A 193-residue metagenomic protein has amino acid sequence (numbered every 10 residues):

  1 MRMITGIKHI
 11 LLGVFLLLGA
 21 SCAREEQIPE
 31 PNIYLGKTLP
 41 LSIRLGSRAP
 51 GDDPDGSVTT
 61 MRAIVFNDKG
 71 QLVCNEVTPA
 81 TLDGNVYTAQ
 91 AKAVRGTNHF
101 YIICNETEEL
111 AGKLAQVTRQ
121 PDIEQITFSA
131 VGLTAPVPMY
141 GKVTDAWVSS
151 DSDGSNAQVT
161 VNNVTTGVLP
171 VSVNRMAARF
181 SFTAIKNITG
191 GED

Functional and structural regions predicted by a protein language model:
M1, G191-D193: Short intrinsically disordered, low-complexity coil segments enriched in acidic
M1-L11: Bacterial N-terminal signal peptides that target proteins for export
L18-S21: C-terminal motif of bacterial Sec signal peptides marking the signal peptidase cleavage site
A23-E26: Bacterial signal peptide processing site
N32-Y34: Non-catalytic accessory regions used for complex assembly or targeting
K37-G191: Short, low-hydrophobicity acidic/polar segments
